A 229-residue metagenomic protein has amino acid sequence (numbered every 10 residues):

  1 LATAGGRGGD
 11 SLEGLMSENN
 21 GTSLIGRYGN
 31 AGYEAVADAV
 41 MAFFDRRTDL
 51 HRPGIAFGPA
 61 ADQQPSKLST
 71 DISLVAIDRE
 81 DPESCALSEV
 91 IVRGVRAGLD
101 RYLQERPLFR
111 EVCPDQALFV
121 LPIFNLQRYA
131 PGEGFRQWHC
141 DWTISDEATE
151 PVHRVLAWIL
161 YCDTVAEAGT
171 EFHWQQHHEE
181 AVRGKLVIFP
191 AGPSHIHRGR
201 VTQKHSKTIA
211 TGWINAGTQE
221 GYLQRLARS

Functional and structural regions predicted by a protein language model:
A2-L186, S194-S229: Fe(II)/2-oxoglutarate oxygenase catalytic core
